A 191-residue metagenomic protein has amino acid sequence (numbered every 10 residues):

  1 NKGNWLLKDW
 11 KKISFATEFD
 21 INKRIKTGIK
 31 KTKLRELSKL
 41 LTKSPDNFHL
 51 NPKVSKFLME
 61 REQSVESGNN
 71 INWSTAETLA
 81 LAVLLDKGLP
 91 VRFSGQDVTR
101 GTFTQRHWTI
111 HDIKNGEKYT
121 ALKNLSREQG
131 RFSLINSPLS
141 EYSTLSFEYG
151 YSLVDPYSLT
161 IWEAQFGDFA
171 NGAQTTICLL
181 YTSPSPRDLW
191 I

Functional and structural regions predicted by a protein language model:
N1-V91: Hard-cation-handling environments
M59-N69, L89, R127-N136, P156-F166: Glycine- and acidic
W73-T109, W162-A173: Conserved phosphate/anionic-ligand binding catalytic regions in large, soluble enzymes, centered on
A82-K87, G150-S158: Glycine-rich phosphate/diphosphate-binding loops that line cofactor/substrate pockets in enzymes
Q105-Q129, T175-L179: Extended active-site and interfacial segments that coordinate phosphate-rich ligands in large catalytic machineries
S137-S146, G172-L180: Conserved alpha/beta core surface patches that mediate binding of polyanionic ligands
Y181-P186: Conserved small/polar residues in nucleotide/adenosyl-binding loops
